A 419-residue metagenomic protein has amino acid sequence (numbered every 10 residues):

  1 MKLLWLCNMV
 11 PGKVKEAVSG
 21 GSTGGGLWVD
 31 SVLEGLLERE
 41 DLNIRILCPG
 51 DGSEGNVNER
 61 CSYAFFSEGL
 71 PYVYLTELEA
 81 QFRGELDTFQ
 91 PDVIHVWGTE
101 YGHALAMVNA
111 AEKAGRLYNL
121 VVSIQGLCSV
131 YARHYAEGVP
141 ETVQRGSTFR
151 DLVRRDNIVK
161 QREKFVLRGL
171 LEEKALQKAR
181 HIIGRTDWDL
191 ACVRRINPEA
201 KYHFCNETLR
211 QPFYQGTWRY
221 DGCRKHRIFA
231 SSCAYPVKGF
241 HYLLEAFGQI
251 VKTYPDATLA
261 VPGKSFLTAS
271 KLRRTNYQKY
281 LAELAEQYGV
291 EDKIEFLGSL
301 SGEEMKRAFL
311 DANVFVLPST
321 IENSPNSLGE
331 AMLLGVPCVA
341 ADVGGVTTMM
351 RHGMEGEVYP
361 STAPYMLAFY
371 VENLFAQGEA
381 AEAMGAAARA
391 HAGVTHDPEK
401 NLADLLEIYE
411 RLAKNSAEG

Functional and structural regions predicted by a protein language model:
M1-S53, C61, G115-R116: N-terminal subdomain of nucleotide-sugar transferases
L4, R219-K238, L244-Q249, L259-P262: Conserved donor-binding/catalytic core segment of Leloir-type glycosyltransferases
L86, S299, R307-A312: Short alpha-helical donor nucleotide-sugar binding micro-motif in glycosyltransferases
C128, Q144-H181, A191, R195: Membrane-proximal helix-turn-helix segments that form the acceptor-binding/catalytic region of lipid-linked
R273-L300: Nucleotide-activated donor-binding/catalytic signature segment of Leloir-type glycosyltransferases, i.e., the conserved
T320: Aromatic "clamp/platform" in nucleotide-sugar-dependent glycosyltransferases that forms part of the donor/acceptor
P337-A340: Short hydrophobic beta-strand element within catalytic cores of glycosyltransferases and related nucleotide-activated
H352-G353, E357-P364, N373-E379: Conserved acidic donor-binding segment of nucleotide-sugar-dependent glycosyltransferases
